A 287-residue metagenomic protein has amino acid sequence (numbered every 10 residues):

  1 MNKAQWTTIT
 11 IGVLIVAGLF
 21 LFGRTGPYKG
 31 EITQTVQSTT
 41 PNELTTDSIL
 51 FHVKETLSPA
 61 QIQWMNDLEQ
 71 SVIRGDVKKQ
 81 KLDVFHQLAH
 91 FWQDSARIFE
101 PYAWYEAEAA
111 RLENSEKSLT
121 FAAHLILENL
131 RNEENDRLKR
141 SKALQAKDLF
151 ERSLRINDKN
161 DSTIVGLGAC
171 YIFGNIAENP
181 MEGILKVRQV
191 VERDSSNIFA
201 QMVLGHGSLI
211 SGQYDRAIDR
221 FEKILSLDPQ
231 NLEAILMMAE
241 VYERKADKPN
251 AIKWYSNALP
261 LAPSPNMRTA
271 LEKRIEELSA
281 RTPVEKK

Functional and structural regions predicted by a protein language model:
N2-E100: N-terminal leader/linker segments that initiate helical-solenoid repeat arrays
K3-L14, R244-K287: Terminal, low-structured helical/coil segments at or just beyond the last alpha-helical repeat
V84, Y102, S118-L119, T163 (+3 more regions): TPR alpha-solenoid repeat register
Q87, F121, L125, G166 (+3 more regions): Canonical tetratricopeptide repeat
H90, R111, H124, A169 (+3 more regions): Residue-level recognition of tetratricopeptide repeat
A96-W104, L138-L149, I176-Q189, S211-K223 (+1 more regions): Structural signature of tandem alpha-helical TPR/SEL1-like repeats, specifically the intra-repeat loop/turn
L112, I156-N157, E192-D194, L227-D228 (+1 more regions): Structural marker of alpha-solenoid helical repeat scaffolds
